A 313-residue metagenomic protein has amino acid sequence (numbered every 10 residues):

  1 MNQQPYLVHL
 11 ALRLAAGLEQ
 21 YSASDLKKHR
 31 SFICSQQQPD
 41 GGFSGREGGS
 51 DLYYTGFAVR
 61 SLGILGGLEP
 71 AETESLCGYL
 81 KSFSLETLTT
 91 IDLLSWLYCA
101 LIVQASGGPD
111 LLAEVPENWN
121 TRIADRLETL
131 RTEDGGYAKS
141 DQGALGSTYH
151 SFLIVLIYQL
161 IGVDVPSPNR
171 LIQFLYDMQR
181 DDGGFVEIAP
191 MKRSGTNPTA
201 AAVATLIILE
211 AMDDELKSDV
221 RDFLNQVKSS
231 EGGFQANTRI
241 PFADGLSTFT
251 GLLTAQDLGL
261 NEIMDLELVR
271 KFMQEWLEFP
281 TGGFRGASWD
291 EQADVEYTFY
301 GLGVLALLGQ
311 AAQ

Functional and structural regions predicted by a protein language model:
N2-S22, R46-P70, E86-E114, N118 (+4 more regions): An alpha-helical repeat/solenoid feature that recognizes helix-turn-helix modules
L26, R30, T73-C77, P116 (+8 more regions): Core helices of alpha-solenoid repeat scaffolds
H29-G49, E74-S95, A124-L145, Q173-S194 (+2 more regions): Glycine- and aromatic-rich loop/turn segments at beta-sheet edges
